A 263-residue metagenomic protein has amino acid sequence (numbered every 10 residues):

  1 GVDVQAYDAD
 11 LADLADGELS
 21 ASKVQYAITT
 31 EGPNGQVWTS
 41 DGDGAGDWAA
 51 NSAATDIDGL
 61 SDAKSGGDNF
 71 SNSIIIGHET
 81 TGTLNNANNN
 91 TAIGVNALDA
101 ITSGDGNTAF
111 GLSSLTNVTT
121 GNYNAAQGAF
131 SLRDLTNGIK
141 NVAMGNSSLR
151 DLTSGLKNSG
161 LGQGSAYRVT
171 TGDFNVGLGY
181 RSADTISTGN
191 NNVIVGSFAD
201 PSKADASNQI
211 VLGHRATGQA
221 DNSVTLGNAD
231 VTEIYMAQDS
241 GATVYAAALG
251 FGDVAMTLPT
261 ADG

Functional and structural regions predicted by a protein language model:
G1-K64, L249-G263: Fibrous stalk/shaft segments of extracellular and virion attachment machinery
T39, A53-A247, D253-G263: Glycine- and small/polar-enriched repetitive beta-structure motifs of secreted/surface proteins
